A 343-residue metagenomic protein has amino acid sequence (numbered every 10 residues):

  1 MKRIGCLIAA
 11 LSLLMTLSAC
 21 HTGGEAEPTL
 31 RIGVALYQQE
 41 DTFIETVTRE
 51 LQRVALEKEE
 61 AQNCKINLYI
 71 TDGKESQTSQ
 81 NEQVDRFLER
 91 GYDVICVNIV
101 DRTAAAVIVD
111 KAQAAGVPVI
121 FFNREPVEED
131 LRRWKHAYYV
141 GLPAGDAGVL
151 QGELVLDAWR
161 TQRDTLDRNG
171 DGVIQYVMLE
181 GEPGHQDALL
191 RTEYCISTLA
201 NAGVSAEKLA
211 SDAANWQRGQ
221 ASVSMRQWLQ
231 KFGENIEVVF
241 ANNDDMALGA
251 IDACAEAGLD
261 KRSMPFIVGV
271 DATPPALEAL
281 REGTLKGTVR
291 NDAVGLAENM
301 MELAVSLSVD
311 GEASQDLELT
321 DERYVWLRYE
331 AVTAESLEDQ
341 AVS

Functional and structural regions predicted by a protein language model:
M15-A19: C-terminal motif of bacterial Sec signal peptides marking the signal peptidase cleavage site
C20, P28, G172-P183, D187 (+2 more regions): Hinge/cleft segment of the Venus flytrap/periplasmic-binding protein
R31-V54, K58, Y69-E82, R90-Y92 (+3 more regions): Extracytoplasmic "Venus flytrap"
F43-E59, A147-Q151, Q186-S205, Q220 (+2 more regions): Short, solvent-exposed amphipathic alpha-helices that sit in or adjacent to ligand/effector-binding or catalytic
L51, V97-A114, V119, L190 (+2 more regions): Hydrophobic alpha-helical
E57-G73, M178, A200-N215: Short beta-strand elements in bilobed, periplasmic/extracellular small-molecule ligand-binding domains
Q80, Y139-D171, A221-S222, A272-A276 (+1 more regions): Hydrophobic alpha-helical segments within soluble ligand-binding/sensing domains
I108-D146, T165-V173, T273-R281, L285: Flexible loop/hinge segments that line or gate small-molecule binding clefts
